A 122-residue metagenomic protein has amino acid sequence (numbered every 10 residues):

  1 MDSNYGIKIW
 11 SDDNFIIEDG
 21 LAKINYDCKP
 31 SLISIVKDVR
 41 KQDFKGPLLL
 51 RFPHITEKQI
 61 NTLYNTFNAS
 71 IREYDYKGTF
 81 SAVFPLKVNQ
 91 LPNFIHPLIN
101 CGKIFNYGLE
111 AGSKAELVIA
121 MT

Functional and structural regions predicted by a protein language model:
M1-T122: A charged N-terminal "starter" segment
